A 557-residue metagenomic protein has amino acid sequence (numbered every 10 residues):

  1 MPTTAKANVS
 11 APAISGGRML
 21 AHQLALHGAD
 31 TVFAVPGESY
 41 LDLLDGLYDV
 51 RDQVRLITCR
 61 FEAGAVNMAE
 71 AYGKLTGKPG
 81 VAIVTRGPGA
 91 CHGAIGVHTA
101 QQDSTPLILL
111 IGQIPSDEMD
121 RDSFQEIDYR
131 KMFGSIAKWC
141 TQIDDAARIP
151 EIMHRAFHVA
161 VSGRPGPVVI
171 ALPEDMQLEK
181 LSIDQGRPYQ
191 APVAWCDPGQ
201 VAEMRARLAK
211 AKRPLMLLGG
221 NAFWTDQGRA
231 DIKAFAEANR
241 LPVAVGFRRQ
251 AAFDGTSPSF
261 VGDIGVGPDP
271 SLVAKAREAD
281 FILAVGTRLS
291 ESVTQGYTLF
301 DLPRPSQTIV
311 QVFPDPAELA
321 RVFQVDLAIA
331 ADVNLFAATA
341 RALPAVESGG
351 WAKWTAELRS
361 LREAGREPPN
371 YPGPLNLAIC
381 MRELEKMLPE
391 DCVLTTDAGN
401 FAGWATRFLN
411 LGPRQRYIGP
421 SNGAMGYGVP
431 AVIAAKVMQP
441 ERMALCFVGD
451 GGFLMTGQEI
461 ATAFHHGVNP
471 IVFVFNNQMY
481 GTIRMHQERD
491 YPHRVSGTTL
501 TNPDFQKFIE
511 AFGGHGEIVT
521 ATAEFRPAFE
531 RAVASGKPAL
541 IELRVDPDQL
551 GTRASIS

Functional and structural regions predicted by a protein language model:
P2-A11, A147, I183-D184, A206 (+2 more regions): Phosphate/pyrophosphate-binding active-site segments
T4-A7, I111-I152, E174, R249-T355: Glycine-rich, acidic loop regions that bind phosphate or pyrophosphate groups
G17-A21, A25-H27, E38, L43-Y48 (+1 more regions): Active-site diphosphate/adenylate-binding microenvironment
R18-A29, A71-G77, Q101, V159-R164 (+6 more regions): Glycine-rich phosphate/diphosphate-binding loops that line cofactor/substrate pockets in enzymes
L41-S116, D269-E291, G403-Y480: Thiamine diphosphate
K74, G220-V310, N410-E441, L454-Q458 (+3 more regions): Glycine-rich, anion-gripping cofactor-binding loops and their flanking helix/strand elements in enzyme active sites
L110, M119-Q125, V273, A320-V322 (+4 more regions): Thiamine diphosphate
R155, V159-K210, R366-E367: Conformationally flexible catalytic loops at phosphate/diphosphate-handling active centers
